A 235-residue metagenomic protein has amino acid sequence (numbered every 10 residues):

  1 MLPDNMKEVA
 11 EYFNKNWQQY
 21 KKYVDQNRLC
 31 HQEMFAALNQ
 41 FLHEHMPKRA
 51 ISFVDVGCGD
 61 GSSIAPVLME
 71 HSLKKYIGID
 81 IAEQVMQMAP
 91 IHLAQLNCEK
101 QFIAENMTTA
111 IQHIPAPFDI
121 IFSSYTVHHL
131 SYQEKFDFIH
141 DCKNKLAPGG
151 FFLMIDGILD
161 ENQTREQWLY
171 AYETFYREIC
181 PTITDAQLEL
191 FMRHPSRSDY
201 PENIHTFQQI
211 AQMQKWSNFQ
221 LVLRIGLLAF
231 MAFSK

Functional and structural regions predicted by a protein language model:
M1-Q19: N-terminal, positively charged/glycine-rich alpha-helical extensions of SAM-dependent methyltransferases
C30-R49: Conserved alpha-helix/loop element of class I SAM-dependent methyltransferases that forms part of the SAM/SAH-binding
V54, S62-T109: Class I SAM-dependent methyltransferase SAM/SAH-binding core
T109-P115: Short conserved loop adjoining the S-adenosyl-L-methionine
F122: A conserved beta-strand element that flanks and buttresses the S-adenosyl-L-methionine
F136-P148: A short glycine-rich, Lys/Arg-flanked "PGG" loop and its adjoining helix->strand segment in the class I
I155-Q212: C-terminal alpha-helical "lid/dimerization" subdomain adjacent to the S-adenosyl-L-methionine
S217-K235: Core SAM-dependent methyltransferase catalytic element
